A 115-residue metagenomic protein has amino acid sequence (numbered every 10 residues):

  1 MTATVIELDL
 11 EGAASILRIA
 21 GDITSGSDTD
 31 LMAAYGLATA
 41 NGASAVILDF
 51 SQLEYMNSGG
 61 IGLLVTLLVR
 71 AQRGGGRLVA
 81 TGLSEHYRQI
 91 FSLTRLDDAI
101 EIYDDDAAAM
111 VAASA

Functional and structural regions predicted by a protein language model:
M1-A3, V65, L93, A113: Intrinsically disordered/low-complexity terminal segments and short unstructured peptides
M1-R18: Short beta-strand/loop segment at the start of cytosolic alpha/beta domains
E11-G12, S51, A107: Conserved catalytic submotifs in the C-terminal HATPase_c
A13-A14, R77-L78, G82, S114: Long, contiguous secondary-structure blocks with strong helical propensity
I23-A99: Amphipathic alpha-helical interaction surfaces in cytosolic regulatory modules
D28, D106-A107: Residues at or immediately preceding the N-termini of alpha-helices
E101-D105: Short acidic-hydrophobic, aromatic-tinged amphipathic segments that line or gate anion-handling sites
A109-A115: A short, charged, amphipathic alpha-helix used as a generic interaction element across diverse proteins
